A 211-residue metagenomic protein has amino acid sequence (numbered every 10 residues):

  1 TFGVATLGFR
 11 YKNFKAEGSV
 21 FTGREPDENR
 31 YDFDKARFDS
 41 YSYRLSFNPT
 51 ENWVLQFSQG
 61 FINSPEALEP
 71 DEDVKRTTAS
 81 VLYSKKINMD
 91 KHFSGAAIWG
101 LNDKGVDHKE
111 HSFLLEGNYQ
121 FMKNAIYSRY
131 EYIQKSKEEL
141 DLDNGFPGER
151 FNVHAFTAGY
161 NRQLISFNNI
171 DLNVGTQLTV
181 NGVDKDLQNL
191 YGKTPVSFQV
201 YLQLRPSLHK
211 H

Functional and structural regions predicted by a protein language model:
T1-A5, R10-K12, R37-Y41, D73-T77 (+3 more regions): Residues that define the transmembrane beta-barrel architecture of outer-membrane proteins
L7, A16-G18, L45, L55-F57 (+6 more regions): Membrane-embedded beta-strand positions of outer-membrane beta-barrel proteins
F9-E17, E51-F57, N88-G95, K123-S128 (+2 more regions): Repeated loop/turn-to-beta-strand initiation elements of outer-membrane beta-barrel proteins
Y11-N13, V20-P26, Q59-P65, K85 (+6 more regions): Transmembrane beta-strands of outer-membrane beta-barrel pores
F14-E66: Loop-centered beta-sheet repeat module
R30, E69, L140-L142, D186-L190: Outer-membrane beta-barrel and related beta-rich outer-membrane complex signature in Gram-negative bacteria
Q59-L68, E72, K91-S112, A125-G159 (+2 more regions): Outer-membrane beta-barrel translocator/channel fold
A158, G192-H211: Outer-membrane beta-barrel "beta-signal"
